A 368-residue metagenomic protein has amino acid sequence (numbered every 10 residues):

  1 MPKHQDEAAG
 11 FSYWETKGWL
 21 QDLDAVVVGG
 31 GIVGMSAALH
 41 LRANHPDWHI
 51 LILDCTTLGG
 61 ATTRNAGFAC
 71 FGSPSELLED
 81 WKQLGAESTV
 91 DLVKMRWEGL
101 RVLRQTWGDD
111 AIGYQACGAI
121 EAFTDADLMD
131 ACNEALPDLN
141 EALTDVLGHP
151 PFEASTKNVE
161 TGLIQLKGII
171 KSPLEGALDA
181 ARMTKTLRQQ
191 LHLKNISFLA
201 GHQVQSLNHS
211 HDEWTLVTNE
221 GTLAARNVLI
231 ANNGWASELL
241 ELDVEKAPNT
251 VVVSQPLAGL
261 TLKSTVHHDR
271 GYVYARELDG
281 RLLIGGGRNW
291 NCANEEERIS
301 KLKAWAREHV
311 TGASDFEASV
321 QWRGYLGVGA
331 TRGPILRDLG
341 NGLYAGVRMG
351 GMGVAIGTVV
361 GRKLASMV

Functional and structural regions predicted by a protein language model:
M1-A25, A43-W48: Extreme N-terminal leader/targeting segments of oxidoreductases
R42-R64: Glycine-rich FAD pyrophosphate-binding loop
G60, R64-K94: Glycine-rich active-site loop/strand segments that organize a redox cofactor
S75-W81, Q105-Q189, K194: Flavin (FAD/FMN) cofactor-binding and adjacent substrate-gating region of FAD-dependent oxidoreductase domains
K167-R226, A231: Helical element adjacent to the flavin cofactor pocket in flavoenzyme catalytic cores
L174, D269, A313-V368: C-terminal catalytic lobe of FAD-dependent flavoproteins
T218-L262: Central helical "cap/lid" subdomain
A258-L260, C292-Y325: Flavin-binding catalytic cores
